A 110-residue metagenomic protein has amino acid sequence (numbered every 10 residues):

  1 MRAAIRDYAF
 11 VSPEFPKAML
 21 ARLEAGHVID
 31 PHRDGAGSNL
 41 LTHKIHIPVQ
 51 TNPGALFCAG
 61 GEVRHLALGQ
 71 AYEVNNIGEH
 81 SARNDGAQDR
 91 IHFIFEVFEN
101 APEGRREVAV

Functional and structural regions predicted by a protein language model:
M1-L20: Signature of the catalytic double-stranded beta-helix
L20-S38: Conserved short histidine dyad/triad with adjacent acidic residue
R22, N39-G54: Short, conserved beta-strand element in jelly-roll/cupin
I29-D34, L56-G61, R105-R106: A short secondary-structure junction signal
P31-H32, A55-F57, V74-N75, E79-A87: Short beta-strand His + acidic residue motifs that chelate non-heme Fe in jelly-roll/DSBH and cupin folds
T42-P48, A71-E73, A87-R105: A short hydrophobic beta-strand segment most commonly corresponding to one strand of the jelly-roll/cupin
P48-L68: A short beta-strand-loop-beta hairpin characteristic of the jelly-roll/cupin
